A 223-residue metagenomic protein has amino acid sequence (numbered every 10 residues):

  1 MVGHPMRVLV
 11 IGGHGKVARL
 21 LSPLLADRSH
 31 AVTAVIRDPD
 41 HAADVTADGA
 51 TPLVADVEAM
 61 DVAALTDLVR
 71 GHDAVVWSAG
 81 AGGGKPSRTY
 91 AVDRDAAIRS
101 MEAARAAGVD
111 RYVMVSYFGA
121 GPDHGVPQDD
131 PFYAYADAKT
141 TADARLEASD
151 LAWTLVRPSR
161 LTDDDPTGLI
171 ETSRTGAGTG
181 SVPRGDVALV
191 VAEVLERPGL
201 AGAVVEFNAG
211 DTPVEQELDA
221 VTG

Functional and structural regions predicted by a protein language model:
M6-H30: N-terminal Rossmann NAD(P)H-binding glycine-rich loop of SDR-like oxidoreductase domains
A31-V35, P39, A81-A91, D95-A148 (+1 more regions): Conserved Rossmann-fold NAD(P)-dependent oxidoreductase catalytic core, especially the SDR/UDP-sugar
A34-R99, A103-A106, L195-G199: NAD(P)H-binding glycine-rich loop region in Rossmannoid oxidoreductase-like domains and their noncatalytic homologs
A97, A138, V156, G178-E193 (+1 more regions): Substrate-positioning beta->alpha
P122, T154-T175, F207: Flexible, glycine-rich beta-alpha linker
H124, D165-I170, V194-A203: Glycine/proline-rich active-site loop of Rossmann-fold NAD(P)-dependent oxidoreductases
V194-L218: Core catalytic loop region at the nicotinamide-binding pocket of NAD(P)H-dependent oxidoreductases
